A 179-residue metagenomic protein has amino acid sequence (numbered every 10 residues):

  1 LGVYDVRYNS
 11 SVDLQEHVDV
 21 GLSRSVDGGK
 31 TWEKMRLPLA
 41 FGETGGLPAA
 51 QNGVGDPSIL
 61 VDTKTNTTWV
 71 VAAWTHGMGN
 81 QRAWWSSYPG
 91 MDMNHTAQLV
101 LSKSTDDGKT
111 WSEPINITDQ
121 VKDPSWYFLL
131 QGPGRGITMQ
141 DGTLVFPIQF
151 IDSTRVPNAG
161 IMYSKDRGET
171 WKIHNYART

Functional and structural regions predicted by a protein language model:
L1-T179: Asp-box/BNR beta-propeller blade signature and adjacent active/binding-site loops in extracellular glycan-interacting
